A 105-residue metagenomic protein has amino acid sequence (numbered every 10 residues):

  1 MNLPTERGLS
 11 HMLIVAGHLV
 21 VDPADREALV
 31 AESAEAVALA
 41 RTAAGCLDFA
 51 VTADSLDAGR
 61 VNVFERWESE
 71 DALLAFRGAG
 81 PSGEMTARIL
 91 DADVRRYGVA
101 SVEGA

Functional and structural regions predicted by a protein language model:
M1-N2, V21, A79: Selective for proline/serine-rich intrinsically disordered segments in cytosolic/nuclear regulatory regions
N2-H11, A50-G59, E84-A105: Glycine-rich beta-strand-turn "strand-cap" elements at beta-sheet edges
L13-L19, A50-R77: Short, well-ordered beta-strand segments in beta-rich or mixed alpha/beta enzyme and ligand-binding folds
L13-L47: N-terminal first-folded block
A31, G78-A79, G104: Residues in and immediately flanking transmembrane alpha helices
S33, A53, G80: A short beta-strand motif that forms part of the nucleic acid-binding face of small beta-barrel RNA-binding folds
L39-L47, R66-V99: An amphipathic, aromatic/His-enriched active-site/gating alpha helix that lines ligand/cofactor pockets
